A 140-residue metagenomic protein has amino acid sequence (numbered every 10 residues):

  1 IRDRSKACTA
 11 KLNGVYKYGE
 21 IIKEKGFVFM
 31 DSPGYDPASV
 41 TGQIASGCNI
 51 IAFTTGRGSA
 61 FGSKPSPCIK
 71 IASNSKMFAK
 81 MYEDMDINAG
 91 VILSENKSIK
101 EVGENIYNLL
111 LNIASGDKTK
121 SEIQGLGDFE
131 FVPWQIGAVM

Functional and structural regions predicted by a protein language model:
I1: Conserved small/polar residues in nucleotide/adenosyl-binding loops
A7-L12, G19: Anionic-ligand anchoring segments at beta-strand to alpha-helix junctions in alpha/beta enzyme folds, i.e., glycine
V15-A79, V91-E95: Hydrophobic alpha-helical bundle architecture
G47-N49, T54, S66-C68, A89 (+1 more regions): Extended hydrophobic packing segments that form well-structured cores
M81-N88: A structural signal for small-residue-enriched, beta-sheet-centric alpha/beta enzyme cores and oligomeric scaffold folds
